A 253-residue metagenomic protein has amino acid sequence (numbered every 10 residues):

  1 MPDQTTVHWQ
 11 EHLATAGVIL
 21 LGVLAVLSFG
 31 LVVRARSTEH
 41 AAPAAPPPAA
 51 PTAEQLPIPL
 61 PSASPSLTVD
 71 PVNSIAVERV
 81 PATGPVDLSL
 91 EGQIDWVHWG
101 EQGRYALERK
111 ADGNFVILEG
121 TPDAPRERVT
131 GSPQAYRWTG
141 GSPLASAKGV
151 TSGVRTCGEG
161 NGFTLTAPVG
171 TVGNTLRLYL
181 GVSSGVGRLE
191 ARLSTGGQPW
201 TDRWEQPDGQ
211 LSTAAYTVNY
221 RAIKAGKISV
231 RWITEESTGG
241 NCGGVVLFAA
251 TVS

Functional and structural regions predicted by a protein language model:
M1-G22: N-terminal export and membrane-targeting signals
V23-G140, K227-S253: N-terminal, charge-rich interaction modules
Q134, N174-L176, G185-L189: Short beta-strand/loop motifs in extracellular/secreted proteins, especially within beta-sandwich accessory domains
T151-V169, V245: Short beta-strands within extracellular/lumenal beta-sheet-rich domains
A167-V169, L180-V182, A222: Non-cytosolic beta-sheet module surface loops
G170-R177, A225: Extended extracellular/luminal ectodomain segments enriched in beta-structured repeat modules
S184-D202: Short, surface-exposed beta-strand/strand-loop-strand elements in extracellular ectodomains
T213-R221: Exposed aromatic-hydrophobic patches
